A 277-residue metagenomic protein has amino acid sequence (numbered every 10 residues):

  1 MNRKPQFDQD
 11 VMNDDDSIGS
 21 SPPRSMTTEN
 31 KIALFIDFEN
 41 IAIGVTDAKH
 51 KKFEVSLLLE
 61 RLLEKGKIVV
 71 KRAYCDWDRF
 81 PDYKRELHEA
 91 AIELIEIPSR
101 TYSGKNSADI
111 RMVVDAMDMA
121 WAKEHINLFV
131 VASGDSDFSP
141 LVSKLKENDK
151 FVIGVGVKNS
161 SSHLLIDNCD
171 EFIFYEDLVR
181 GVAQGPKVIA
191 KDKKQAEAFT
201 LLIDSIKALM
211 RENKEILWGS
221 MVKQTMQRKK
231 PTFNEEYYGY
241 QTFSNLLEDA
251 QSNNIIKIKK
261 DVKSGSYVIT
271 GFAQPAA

Functional and structural regions predicted by a protein language model:
N2-D8, V155, G185-A277: N-terminal regulatory modules in eukaryotic regulatory proteins
N2-W121, L141-S143, F151: Domain-level signal for Mg2+-assisted phosphodiester chemistry and nucleotide/NA-binding surfaces in nucleic-acid
F7-T28, E176-A196, A276-A277: Intrinsically disordered, low-complexity linkers and terminal tails enriched in Pro/Gly and often acidic or mixed-charge
Y74-D76, N127-G134, L141, L145 (+1 more regions): Acidic beta-strand-to-loop metal/phosphate-binding motif
F80-K84, V157-D167: Short, glycine/polar-rich helix-capping loops at beta-to-alpha or helix-loop-helix junctions that flank or form
H88, K146, I166: Anion (oxyanion) recognition and catalysis
L94, F129, V152, F172-I173: Short, well-ordered beta-strand core segments
F151, S161-R180: Contiguous mid-protein beta-loop-alpha structural module that forms a pocket-lining wall or clamp of enzyme active
